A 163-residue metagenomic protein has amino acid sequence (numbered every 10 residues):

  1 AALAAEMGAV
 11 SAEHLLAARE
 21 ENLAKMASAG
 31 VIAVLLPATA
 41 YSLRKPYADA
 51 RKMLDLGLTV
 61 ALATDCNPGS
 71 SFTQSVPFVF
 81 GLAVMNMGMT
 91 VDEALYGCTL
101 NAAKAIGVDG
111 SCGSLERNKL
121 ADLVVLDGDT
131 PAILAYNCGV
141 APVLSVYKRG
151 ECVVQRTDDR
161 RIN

Functional and structural regions predicted by a protein language model:
A1-S111: Active-site-adjacent C-terminal substructures of enzyme catalytic domains
R19, R44, R51, R117 (+3 more regions): Arginine residue identity/basic-tract feature
A27-S28, L54-L56, E116-K119, C138-G139: A structural signal for short secondary-structure junctions
A61-T64, A103-K104, D109-L134: Structural signature of the urease/amidohydrolase superfamily beta/alpha-barrel
C98-L100, L120-N163: C-terminal cap of metal-dependent C-N hydrolases
